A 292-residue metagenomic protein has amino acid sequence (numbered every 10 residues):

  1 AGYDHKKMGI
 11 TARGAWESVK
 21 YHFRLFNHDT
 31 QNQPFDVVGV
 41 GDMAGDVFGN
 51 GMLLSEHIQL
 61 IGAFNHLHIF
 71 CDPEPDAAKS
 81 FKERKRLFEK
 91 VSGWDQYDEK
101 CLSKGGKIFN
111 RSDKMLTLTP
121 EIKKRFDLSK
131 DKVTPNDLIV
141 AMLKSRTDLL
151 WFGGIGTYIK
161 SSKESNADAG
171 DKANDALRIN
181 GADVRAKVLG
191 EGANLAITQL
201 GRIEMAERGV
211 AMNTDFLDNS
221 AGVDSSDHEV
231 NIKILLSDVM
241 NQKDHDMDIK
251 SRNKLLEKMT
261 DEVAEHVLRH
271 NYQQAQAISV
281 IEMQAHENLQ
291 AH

Functional and structural regions predicted by a protein language model:
A1-H292: Non-transmembrane, aqueous-exposed alpha-helical and coiled segments at domain scale
